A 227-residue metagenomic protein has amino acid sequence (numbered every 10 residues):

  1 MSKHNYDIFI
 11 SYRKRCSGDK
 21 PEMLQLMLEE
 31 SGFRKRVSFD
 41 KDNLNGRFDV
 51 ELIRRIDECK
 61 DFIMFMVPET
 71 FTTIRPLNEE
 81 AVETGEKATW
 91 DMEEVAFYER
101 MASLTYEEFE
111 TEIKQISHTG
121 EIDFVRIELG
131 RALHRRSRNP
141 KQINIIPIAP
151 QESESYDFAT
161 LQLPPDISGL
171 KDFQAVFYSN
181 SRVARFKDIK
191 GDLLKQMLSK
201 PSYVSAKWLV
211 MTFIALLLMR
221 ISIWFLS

Functional and structural regions predicted by a protein language model:
M1-E69, I74-T105, L209, L216-S227: Conserved N-terminal substructure of TIR/SEFIR domains
M1-S11, M27-G32, P140-I143, L170-S227: Defense-system signaling and execution modules centered on TIR/cGAS-STING-like, death/scaffold domains and their
I63-F65, P140, N144-P147: Short hydrophobic alpha-helical runs that function as membrane-insertion/retention elements
P68-T70, I145-S155: Short beta-alpha junction loops
F97-I122: Intrinsically disordered, low-complexity acidic Ser/Thr-rich regulatory segments
E121-L129: Acidic Gly/Asp/Thr-rich repetitive segments characteristic of extracellular carbohydrate-active and adhesion proteins
G130-I143: Arginine/glycine-rich "motif VI" loop of SF2 helicases in the C-terminal RecA-like domain
E154-P165: Glycine-rich, charge-decorated loop segments at or immediately adjacent to ligand/cofactor-binding or catalytic sites
